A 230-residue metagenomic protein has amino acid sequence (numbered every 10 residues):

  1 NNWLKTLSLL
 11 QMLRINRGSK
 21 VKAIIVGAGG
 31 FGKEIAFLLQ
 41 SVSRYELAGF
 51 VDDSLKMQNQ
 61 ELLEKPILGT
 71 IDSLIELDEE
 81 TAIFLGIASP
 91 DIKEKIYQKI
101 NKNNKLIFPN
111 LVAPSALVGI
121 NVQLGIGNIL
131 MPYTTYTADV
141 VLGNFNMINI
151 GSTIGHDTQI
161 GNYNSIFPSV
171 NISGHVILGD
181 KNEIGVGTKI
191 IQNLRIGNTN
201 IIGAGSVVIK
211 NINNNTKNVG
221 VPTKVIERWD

Functional and structural regions predicted by a protein language model:
L10-Q60, I75: Hydrophobic, well-ordered beta-alpha structural blocks that scaffold small-molecule cofactor pockets
A36-L38, L63, K95-K99, L142 (+2 more regions): Short amphipathic alpha-helical segments
R44-L47, E64, E80, K105 (+2 more regions): A generic structural signal for alpha->beta connector loops
L55-L117: Phosphate-bearing ligand-interacting subdomains that bind or position ATP/ADP/UDP/GDP/NAD(P) or nucleotide-linked
L111-I226: Structural signal for interior beta-strand "rungs" in well-ordered beta-sheet cores of soluble enzyme domains
